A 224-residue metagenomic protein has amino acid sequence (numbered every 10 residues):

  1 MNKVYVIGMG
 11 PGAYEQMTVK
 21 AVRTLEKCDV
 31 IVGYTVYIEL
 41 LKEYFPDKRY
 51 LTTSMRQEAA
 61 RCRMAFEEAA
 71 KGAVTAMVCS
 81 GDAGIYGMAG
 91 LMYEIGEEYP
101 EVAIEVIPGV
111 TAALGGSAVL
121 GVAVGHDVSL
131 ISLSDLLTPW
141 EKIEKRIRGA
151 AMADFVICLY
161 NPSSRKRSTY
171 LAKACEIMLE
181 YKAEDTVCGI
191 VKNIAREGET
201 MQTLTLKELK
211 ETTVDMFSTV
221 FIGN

Functional and structural regions predicted by a protein language model:
M1-I104, G115: Class I S-adenosyl-L-methionine
V4-V6, V74-T75, M152-N224: A contiguous loop/helix-start segment that scaffolds small-molecule binding in enzyme catalytic cores
G10-Q16, L137-W140, M201-L204: Short gly/ser/thr-rich secondary-structure transition/capping motifs
R23-T24, E68, E97-E98, L120-V124 (+3 more regions): Solvent-exposed alpha-helices and their adjacent loops that cap or buttress functional pockets in soluble metabolic
Y44, M88-A89, G116-A118, E141-K142 (+2 more regions): Short, well-ordered secondary-structure micro-motifs
R56-R61, A112, L136-T138, A195-G198: A short acidic, often aromatic-flanked loop/helix-cap motif at beta-alpha or helix-coil junctions that lines enzyme
I85-A153: Class I SAM-dependent methyltransferase SAM-binding "motif I" and its flanking Rossmann-like core
